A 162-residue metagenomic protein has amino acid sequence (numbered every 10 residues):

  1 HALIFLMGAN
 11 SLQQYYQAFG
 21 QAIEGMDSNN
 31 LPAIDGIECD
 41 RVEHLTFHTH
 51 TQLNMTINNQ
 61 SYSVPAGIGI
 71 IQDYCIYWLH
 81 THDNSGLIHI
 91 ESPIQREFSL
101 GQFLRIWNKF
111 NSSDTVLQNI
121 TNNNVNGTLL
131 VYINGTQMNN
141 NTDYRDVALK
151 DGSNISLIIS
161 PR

Functional and structural regions predicted by a protein language model:
H1-R162: Ubiquitin-like/PB1-type beta-grasp interaction modules and other compact soluble beta-rich domains
